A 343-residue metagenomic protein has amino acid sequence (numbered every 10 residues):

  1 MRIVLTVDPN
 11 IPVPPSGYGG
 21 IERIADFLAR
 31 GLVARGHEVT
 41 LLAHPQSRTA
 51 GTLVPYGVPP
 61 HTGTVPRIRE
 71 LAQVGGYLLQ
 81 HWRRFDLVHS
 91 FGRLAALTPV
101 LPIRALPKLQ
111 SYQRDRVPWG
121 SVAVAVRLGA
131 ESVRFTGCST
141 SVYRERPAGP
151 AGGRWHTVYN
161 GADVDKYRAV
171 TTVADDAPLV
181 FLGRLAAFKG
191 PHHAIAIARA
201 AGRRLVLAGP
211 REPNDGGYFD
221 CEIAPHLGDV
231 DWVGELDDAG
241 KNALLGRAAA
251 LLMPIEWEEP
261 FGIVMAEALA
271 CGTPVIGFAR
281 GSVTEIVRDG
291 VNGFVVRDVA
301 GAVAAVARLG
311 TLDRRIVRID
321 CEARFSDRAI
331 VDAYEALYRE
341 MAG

Functional and structural regions predicted by a protein language model:
M1-G343: Catalytic cores of nucleotide-sugar-dependent glycosyltransferases that transfer UDP/GDP/TDP-activated
